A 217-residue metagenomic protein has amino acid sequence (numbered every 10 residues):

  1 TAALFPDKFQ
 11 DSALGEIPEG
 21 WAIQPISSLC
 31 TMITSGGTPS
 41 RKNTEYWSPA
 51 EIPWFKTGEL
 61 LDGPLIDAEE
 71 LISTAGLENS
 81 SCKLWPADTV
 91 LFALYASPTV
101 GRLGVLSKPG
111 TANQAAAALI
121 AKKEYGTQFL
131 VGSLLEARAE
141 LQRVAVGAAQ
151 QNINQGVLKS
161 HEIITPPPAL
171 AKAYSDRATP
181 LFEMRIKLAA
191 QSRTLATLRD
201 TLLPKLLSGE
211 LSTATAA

Functional and structural regions predicted by a protein language model:
A2-G37, I164, P168-T215: Non-catalytic DNA-recognition/assembly elements of restriction-modification systems
D11-S12, S27-E45, P53, G58-A87 (+3 more regions): Sequence-specific dsDNA recognition surfaces
P25-T31, L61-D67, K83-A87, G104-R185: Basic, amphipathic alpha-helical recognition segments used for DNA target recognition
P39-K42, V144-V146, K187-A190: A short, aromatic/hydrophobic, helix- or strand-capping loop or linear motif that either lines the entrance/gate
F92-A93: A generic structural signal for residues embedded in beta-strands
A96-S97: Short, surface-exposed secondary-structure boundary micro-motifs
V100, Q114, L158-S160, L198 (+1 more regions): Active-site lining segments that contact anionic ligands and/or coordinate catalytic metals
